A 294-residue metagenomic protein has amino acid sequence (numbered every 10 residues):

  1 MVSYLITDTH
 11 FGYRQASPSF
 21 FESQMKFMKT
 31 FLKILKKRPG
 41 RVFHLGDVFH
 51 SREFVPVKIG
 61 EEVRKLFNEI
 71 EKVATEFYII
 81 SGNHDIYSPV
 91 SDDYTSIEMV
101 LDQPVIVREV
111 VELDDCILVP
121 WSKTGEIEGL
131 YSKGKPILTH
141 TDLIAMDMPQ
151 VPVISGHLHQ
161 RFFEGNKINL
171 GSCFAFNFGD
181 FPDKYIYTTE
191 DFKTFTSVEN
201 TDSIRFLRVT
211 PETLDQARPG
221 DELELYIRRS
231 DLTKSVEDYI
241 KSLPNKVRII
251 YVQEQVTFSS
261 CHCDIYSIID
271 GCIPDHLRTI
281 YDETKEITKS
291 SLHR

Functional and structural regions predicted by a protein language model:
V2, T9, Y13-V110: Core catalytic region of metal-dependent phosphoesterases/phosphodiesterases, especially metallo-beta-lactamase-like
S3-L5, I106-V107, C116, V153-S155 (+3 more regions): Conserved beta-strand scaffold positions in the cores of enzyme catalytic domains, especially in NTP/NDP-utilizing
D8, G46-D47, G82-N83, H140 (+2 more regions): Active-site glycine-centered loops adjacent to acidic/histidine catalytic or metal-binding residues that shape
T30-I34, D102-D114, P120-Y131, I204-Q216: A short, well-structured beta->alpha microelement
R38-R41, E112-N166: His/acidic metal-ligating clusters that form di-metal
G40-F43, F77-Y78, D115-I117, G134-L138 (+4 more regions): Hydrophobic beta-strand segments of well-ordered beta-sheets in folded domains
D142-E199: Conserved beta-sheet core of the metallophosphoesterase superfamily
E190-R294: Accessory, non-catalytic peripheral segments of nucleic-acid enzymes
